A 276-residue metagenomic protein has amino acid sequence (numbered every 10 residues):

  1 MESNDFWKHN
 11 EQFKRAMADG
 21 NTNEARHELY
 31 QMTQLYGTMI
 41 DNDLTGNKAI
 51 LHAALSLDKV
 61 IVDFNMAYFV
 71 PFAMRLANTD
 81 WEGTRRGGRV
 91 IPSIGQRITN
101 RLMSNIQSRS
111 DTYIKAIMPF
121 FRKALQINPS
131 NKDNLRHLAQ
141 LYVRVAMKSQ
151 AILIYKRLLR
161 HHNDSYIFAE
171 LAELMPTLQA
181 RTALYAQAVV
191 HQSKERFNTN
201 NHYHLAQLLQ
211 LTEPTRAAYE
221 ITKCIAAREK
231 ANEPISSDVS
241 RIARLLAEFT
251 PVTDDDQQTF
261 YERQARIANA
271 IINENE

Functional and structural regions predicted by a protein language model:
E2-A16, Y30-S108, K115, P119 (+4 more regions): Amphipathic alpha-helical repeat scaffolds of TPR domains
A16-A25, I40, T215-A217, E233: Charged, low-complexity interaction regions
D19, D111, V145, M175-L178 (+1 more regions): Structural motif corresponding to the intra-repeat A-B loop/turn of tetratricopeptide repeats
A25, I117, A151, R181 (+1 more regions): Single-residue signature of alpha-solenoid repeat helices
L29-G37, M66-A77, R160-N163, A186-K194 (+1 more regions): TPR/TPR-like (Sel1-like) alpha-helical repeat modules
D133-H191: Eukaryotic tandem repeat interaction scaffolds
A226, S240, E248-D255: Long, compositionally biased low-complexity segments enriched in polar/charged residues
P251-E276: Short boundary/loop segments of OB/S1/cold-shock single-stranded nucleic-acid-binding domains
